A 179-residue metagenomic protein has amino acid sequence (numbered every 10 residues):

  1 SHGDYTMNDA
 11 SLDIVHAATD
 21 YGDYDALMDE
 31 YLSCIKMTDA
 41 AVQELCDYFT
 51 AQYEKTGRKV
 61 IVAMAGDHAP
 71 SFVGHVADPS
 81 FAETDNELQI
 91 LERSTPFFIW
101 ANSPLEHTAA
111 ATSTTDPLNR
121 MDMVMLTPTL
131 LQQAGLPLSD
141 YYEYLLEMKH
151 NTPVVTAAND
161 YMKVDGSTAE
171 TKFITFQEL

Functional and structural regions predicted by a protein language model:
S1-L179: Solvent-exposed soluble domains appended to multi-pass membrane proteins
